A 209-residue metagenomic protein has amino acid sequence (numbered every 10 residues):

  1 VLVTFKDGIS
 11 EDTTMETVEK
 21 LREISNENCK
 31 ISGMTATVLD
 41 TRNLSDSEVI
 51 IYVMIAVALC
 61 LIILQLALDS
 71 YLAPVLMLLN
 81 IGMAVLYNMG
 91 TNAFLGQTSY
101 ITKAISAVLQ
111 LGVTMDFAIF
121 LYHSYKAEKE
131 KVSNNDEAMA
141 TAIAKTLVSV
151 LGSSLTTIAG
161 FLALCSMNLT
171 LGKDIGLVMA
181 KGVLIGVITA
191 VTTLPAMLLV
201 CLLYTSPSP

Functional and structural regions predicted by a protein language model:
V1-L2, V150: Well-ordered beta-strand positions enriched in small/hydrophobic/aromatic, beta-favoring residues
V3-D7: Short beta-strand-to-loop capping motifs
I9-P209: Membrane-embedded transmembrane helical bundles of large multi-pass transporters/channels
